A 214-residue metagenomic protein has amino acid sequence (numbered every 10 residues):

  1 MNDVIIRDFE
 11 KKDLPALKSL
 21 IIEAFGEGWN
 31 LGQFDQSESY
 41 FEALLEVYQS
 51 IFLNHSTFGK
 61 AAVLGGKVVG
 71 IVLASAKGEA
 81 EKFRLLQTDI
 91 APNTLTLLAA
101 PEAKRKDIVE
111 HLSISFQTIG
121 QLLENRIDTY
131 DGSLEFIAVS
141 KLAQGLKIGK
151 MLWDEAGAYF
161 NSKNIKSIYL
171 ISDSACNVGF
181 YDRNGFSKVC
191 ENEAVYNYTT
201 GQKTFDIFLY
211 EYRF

Functional and structural regions predicted by a protein language model:
V4-S19, E27-N30, A76: A short beta-loop-alpha structural element at the N-terminal edge of CoA-dependent acyl/N-acetyltransferase catalytic
G26, S37-G59, G65, Q121-L123: Active-site rim helix/loop that mediates acceptor-substrate recognition in acyltransferases
A61, K67-A76, Q117-G120, S133-A138: Conserved beta-strand in the GNAT
G78-G132, Y196-Q202: Conserved acyl-donor/pantetheine-binding loop and adjacent beta-alpha core of acyl/acetyltransferases and related
G120, K150, S174-E191: Conserved active-site alpha-helix within GNAT-family acetyltransferase domains
D131-G132, F160-D173: Conserved GNAT acetyl-CoA-binding A-motif
E135-Q144, Y169-G179, A194-Y198: Conserved beta-strand-loop-alpha-helix junction that forms the acyl-donor binding cleft
V139, G145-A158, R183: Conserved acetyl-CoA-binding loop-helix of GNAT-fold acetyltransferases
